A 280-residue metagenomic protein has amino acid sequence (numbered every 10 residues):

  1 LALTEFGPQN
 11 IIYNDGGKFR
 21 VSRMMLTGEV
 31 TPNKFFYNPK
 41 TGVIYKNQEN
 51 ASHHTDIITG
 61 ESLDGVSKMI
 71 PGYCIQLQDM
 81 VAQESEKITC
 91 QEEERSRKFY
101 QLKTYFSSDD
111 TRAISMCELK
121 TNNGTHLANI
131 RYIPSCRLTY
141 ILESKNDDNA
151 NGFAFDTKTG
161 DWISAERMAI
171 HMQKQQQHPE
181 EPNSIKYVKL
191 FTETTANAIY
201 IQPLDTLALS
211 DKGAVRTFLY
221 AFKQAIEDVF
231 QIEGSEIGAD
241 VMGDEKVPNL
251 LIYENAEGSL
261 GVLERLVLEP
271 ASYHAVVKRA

Functional and structural regions predicted by a protein language model:
L1-G16, S22-M25, S52-A280: Extended, highly charged accessory segments
L3-F6, P32-F35, G42, N50-H53: Residues immediately within or flanking Cys/His clusters that coordinate Zn2+ in small zinc-binding modules
M24-V30, F35-Y37: Long, charged amphipathic helices and adjacent flexible linkers at domain junctions
P39-G42, M80: Short solvent-exposed strand/turn elements
K46: Zinc-coordinating Cys/His ligand positions in small cysteine/histidine-rich zinc-finger domains
